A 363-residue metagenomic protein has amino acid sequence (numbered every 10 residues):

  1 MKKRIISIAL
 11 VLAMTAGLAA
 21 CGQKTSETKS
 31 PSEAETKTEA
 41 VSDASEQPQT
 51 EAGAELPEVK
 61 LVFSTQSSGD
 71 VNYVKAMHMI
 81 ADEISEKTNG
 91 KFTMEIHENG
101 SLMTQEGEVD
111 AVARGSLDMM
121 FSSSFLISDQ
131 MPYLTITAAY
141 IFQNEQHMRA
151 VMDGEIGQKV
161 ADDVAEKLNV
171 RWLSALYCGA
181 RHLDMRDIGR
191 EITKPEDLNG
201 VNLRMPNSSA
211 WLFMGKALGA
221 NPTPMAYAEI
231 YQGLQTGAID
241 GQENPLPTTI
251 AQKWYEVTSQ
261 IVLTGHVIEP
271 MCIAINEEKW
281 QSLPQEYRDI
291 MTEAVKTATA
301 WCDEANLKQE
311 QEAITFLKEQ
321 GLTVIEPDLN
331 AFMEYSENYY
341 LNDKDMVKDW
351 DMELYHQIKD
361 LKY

Functional and structural regions predicted by a protein language model:
M1-L10: Positively charged n-region of N-terminal signal peptides that target proteins for export
G17-A20: C-terminal motif of bacterial Sec signal peptides marking the signal peptidase cleavage site
G22-P31, P48-H147, A165-K167, R171-Y363: N-terminal secretory/targeting leader peptides
S32-A44, P48-T50: Extracellular mucin-like PTS domains
H147-D163: A gly/proline- and charged-residue-enriched helix-loop-helix capping module
